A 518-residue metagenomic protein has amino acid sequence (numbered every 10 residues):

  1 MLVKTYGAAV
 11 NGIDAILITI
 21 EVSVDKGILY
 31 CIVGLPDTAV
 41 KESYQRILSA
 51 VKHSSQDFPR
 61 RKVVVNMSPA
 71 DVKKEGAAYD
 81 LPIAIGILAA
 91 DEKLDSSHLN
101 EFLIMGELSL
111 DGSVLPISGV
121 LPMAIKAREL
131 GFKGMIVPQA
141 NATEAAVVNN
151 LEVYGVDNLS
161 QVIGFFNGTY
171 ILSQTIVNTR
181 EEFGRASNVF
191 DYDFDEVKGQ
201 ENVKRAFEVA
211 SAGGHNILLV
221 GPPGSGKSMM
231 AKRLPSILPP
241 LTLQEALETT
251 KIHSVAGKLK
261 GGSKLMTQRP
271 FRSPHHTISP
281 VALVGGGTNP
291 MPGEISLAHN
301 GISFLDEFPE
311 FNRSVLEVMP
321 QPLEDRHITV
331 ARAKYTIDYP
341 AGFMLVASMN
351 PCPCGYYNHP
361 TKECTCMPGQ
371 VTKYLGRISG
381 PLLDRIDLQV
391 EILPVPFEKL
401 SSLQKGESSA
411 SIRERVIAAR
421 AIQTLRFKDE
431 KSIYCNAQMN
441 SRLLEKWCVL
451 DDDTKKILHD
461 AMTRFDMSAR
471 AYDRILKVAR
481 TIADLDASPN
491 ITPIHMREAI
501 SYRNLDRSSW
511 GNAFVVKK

Functional and structural regions predicted by a protein language model:
M1-L218, P222-S228, A331, A471-Y472 (+1 more regions): Peripheral, non-AAA+ core regions of ATP-driven protein-machinery
A39-Y44, P59, N66-G76, P290 (+1 more regions): Basic, amphipathic alpha-helical bundle interface domains used for macromolecular binding and assembly
L110, S303-F304, E310-F311: Residues immediately C-terminal
Y170-V209, G213, P240-I295: P-loop NTPase nucleotide-binding/switch module
L218-K260, D325: Walker A/P-loop
G221, G285, E307: The Walker A (P-loop) glycine that initiates the GxxxxGKT/S ATP-binding motif of P-loop NTPases
N300, D306-E307, V318: Walker B catalytic acidic pair
